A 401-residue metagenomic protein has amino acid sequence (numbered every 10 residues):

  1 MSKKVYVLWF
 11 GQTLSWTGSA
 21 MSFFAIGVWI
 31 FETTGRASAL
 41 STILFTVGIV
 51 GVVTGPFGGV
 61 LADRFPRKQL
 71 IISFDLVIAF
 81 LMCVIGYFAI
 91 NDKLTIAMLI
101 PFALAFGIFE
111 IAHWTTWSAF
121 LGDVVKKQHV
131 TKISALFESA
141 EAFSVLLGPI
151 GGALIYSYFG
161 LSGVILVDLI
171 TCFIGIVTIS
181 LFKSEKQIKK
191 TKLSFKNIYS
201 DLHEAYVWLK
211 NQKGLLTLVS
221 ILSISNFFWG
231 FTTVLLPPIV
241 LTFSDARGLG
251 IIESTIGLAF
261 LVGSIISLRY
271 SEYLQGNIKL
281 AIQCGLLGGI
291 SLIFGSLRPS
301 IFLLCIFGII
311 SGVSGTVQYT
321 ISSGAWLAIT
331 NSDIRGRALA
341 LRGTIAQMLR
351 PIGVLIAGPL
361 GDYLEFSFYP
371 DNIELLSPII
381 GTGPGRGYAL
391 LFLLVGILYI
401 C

Functional and structural regions predicted by a protein language model:
M1-V5, S184-S220: Juxtamembrane intracellular "pre-TM" segments in multi-pass secondary transporters
T13, L94-A112, S223, L303-V317: Hydrophobic core of transmembrane alpha-helices in multi-pass small-molecule transporters, especially MFS/SLC-type
S15-W16, V47, F137-E141, S225 (+2 more regions): Structural signature of transmembrane alpha-helices in multi-pass secondary transporters
I26, A112-V125, V317-T330: Intracellular juxtamembrane helix-capping segments at the cytosolic ends of symmetry-related transmembrane helices
S41-I43, V53-F57, R64, K68-L70 (+5 more regions): C-terminal transmembrane bundle of multi-pass solute transporters/carriers
N91-L94, A140-T178: Helix-loop-helix hairpin linking two adjacent transmembrane segments in secondary transporters
D92, A119-D123, I165-K196, S271-Y273 (+3 more regions): Helix-loop junctions on the cytosolic side of multi-pass membrane transporters, especially the intracellular loop
F102-P149: Cytoplasmic helix-loop-helix junction between adjacent transmembrane helices in 12-TM secondary transporters
